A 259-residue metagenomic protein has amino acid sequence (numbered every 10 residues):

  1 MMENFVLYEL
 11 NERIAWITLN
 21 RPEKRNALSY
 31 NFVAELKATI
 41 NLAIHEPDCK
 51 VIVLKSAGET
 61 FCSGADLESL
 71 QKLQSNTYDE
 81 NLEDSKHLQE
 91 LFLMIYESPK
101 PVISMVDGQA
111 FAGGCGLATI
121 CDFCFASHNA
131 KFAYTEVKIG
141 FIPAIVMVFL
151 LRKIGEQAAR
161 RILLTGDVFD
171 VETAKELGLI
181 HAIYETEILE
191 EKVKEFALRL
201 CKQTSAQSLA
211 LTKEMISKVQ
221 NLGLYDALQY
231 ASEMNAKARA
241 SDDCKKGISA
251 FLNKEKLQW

Functional and structural regions predicted by a protein language model:
M1-A57, L93: Conserved CoA-thioester-binding segment of acyl-CoA-metabolizing enzymes
S56-L93, A110, G223: Glycine- (often His-adjacent) and acidic-residue-rich active-site loop that binds/positions the CoA thioester
S85, M105-F111, L163-G166: Glycine-rich beta-to-alpha transition loops that act as phosphate-gripper elements at the mouths of alpha/beta enzyme
F92-I139: Glycine-rich beta-to-alpha active-site loop
F123, R161, T165-D167, T173 (+2 more regions): Well-ordered beta-strand positions
F125-A130, I180-Q229, Q258-W259: C-terminal long alpha-helix characteristic of the crotonase
V148-Q157: Hydrophobic, secondary-structure "cap" segments at the distal end of domains
